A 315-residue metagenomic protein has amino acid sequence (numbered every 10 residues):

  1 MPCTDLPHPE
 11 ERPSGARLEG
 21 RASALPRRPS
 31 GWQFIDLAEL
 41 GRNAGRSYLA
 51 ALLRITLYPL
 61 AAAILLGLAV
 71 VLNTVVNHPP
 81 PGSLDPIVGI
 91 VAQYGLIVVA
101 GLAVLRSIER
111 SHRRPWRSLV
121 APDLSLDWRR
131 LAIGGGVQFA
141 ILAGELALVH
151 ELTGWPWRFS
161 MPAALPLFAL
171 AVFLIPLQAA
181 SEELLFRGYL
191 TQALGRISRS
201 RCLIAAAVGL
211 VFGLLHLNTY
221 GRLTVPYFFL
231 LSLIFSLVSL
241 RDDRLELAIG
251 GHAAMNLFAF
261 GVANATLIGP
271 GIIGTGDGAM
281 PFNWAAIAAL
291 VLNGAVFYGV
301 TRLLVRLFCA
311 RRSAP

Functional and structural regions predicted by a protein language model:
M1-W116, D277-P315: N-terminal, membrane-interfacial amphipathic/helix-forming hydrophobic leader that caps and precedes the first
Y48-L52, S125-A140, C202-L203, I249-H252 (+1 more regions): Interfacial aromatic "cap" segments that immediately flank transmembrane helices in multipass membrane proteins
A51-A63, G67, Y94-L102, L131-A143 (+7 more regions): Alpha-helical transmembrane spans of integral membrane proteins, capturing the lipid-embedded, hydrophobic core of TM
A63-V75, L102-R110, L142-G154, G213 (+6 more regions): Short hydrophobic alpha-helical membrane-anchoring segments
T74-I87, V91, W116-S181, T191-I197: Juxtamembrane helix-loop-helix connectors linking adjacent transmembrane helices in multi-pass membrane enzymes
R113-L131, C202-A206, R311-P315: Cytoplasmic juxtamembrane regions at transmembrane-helix boundaries
L167-P315: Transmembrane helix-loop-helix hairpins at the membrane interface of multi-pass integral membrane proteins
